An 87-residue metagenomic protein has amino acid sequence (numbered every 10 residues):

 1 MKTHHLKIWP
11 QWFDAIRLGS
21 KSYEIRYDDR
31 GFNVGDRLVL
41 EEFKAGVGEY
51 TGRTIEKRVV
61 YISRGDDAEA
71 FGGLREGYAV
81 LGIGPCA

Functional and structural regions predicted by a protein language model:
M1-R26: Compositionally biased, charged N-terminal/linker segments
R26-D29, G84-C86: A structural micro-motif recognizing beta-strand termini and the immediately following turn/loop segments
D28-D29, F43-G48: Short, charged beta-turn/beta-strand-edge "cap" motif at the junction between a beta-strand and an adjacent loop
V47-S63: Short beta-strand-centered aromatic/proline hotspots
I62-A87: Glycine- and charge-enriched low-complexity intrinsically disordered segments
